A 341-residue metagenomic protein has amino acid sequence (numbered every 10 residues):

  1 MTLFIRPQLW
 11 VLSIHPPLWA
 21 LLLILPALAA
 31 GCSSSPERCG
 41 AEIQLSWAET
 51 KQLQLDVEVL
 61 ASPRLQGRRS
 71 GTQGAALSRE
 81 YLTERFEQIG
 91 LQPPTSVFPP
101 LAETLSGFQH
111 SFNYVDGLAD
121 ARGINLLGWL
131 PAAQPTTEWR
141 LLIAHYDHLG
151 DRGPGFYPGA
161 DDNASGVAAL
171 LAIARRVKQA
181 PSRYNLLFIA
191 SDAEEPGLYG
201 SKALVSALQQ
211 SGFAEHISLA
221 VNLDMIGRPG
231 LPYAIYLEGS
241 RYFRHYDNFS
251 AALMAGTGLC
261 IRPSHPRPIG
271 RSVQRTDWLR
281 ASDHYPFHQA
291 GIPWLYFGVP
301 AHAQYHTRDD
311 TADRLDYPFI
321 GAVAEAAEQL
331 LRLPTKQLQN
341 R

Functional and structural regions predicted by a protein language model:
A30-G31: C-terminal motif of bacterial Sec signal peptides marking the signal peptidase cleavage site
P36-L77, I89-T95, Q109, A303-D310: N-terminal capping segment at the start of a domain
A41-W47, P63-Q73, N113-V115, P154-N163 (+4 more regions): Second-shell loop/turn segments in exported
L60, F86, Y114-G153: Acidic/His- and Gly-rich active-site-bordering loop/insert found across diverse amide/peptide-bond hydrolases
R68-L130: A non-catalytic alpha/beta surface segment that caps or lines the substrate-entry region of metallo-dependent hydrolase
G128, L142-G197, A327: Alpha-helical metal-binding/catalytic segments enriched in His/Glu/Asp
S191-Y296: Metal-dependent peptidase/peptidase-like ectodomains
H302-R341: His/Asp/Glu-rich mid-to-C-terminal helical/loop segments that flank catalytic regions of hydrolases
